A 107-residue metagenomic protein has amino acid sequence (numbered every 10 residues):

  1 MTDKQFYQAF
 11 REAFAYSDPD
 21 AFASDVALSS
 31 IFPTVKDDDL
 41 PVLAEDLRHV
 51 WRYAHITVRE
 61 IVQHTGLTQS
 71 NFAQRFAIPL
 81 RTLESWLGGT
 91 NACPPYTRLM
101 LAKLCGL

Functional and structural regions predicted by a protein language model:
M1-R52: N-terminal flexible/basic segments that precede or flank functional cores
R52-R59: Acidic, low-complexity, intrinsically disordered interaction modules
V58, Q69, R98: Generic structural marker for isolated residues within well-ordered, non-membrane alpha-helices of soluble domains
V62-H64: Short amphipathic helical patch at the helix-1/turn junction of helix-turn-helix
G66-E84: Short alpha-helical DNA-recognition segment
A77, N91-A92: Short, conserved sequence motifs enriched in acidic/basic residues, glycine, and aromatics that mark functional "hot
A92-L107: DNA major-groove recognition helix of helix-turn-helix/homeodomain DNA-binding modules
